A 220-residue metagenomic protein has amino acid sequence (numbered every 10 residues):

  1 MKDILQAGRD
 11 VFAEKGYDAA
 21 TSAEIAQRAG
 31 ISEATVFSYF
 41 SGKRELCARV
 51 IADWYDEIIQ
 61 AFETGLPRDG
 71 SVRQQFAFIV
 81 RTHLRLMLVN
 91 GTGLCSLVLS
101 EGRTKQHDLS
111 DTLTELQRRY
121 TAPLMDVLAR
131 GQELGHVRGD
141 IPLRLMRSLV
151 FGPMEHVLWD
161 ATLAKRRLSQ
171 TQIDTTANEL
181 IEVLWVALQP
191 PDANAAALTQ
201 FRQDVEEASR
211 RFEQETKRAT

Functional and structural regions predicted by a protein language model:
K2, Q6, D10, A48 (+9 more regions): Generic detection of well-ordered alpha-helical segments
D3, A7, V11-E45, R49: Helix-turn-helix
D18-A19, V137, I141: Short, charged helix-capping/linker segments at alpha-helix termini
F40, L99-K105: Short helix-capping/turn signature of helix-turn-helix
R49, E63-G93, L143, R147-V150 (+1 more regions): Hydrophobic alpha-helical connector segments
D56-I59, L97, H107-L134, L143-W159 (+1 more regions): Amphipathic alpha-helical packing segments from all-alpha helical-bundle domains
Q74-L99, R119-D126, F151, E155 (+1 more regions): Helical hydrophobic small-molecule/effector-binding pocket
A122, D126-L134, W159, L163 (+1 more regions): C-terminal peripheral helix-coil segments that are non-catalytic and often amphipathic
